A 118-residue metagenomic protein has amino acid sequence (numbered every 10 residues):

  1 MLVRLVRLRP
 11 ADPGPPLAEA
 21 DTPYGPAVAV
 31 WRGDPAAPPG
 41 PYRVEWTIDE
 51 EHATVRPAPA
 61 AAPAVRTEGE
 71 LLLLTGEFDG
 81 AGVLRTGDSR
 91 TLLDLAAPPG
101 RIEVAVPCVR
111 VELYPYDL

Functional and structural regions predicted by a protein language model:
M1-D12, P59-V83, V104-V106: Structural detector for short beta-strands of small beta-barrel domains
G14-A58: Acidic (E/D-rich), amphipathic helical modules within compact regulatory domains
P15-L17, P41, A81, R101 (+1 more regions): Exposed beta-strand and adjacent loop surfaces of beta-rich binding modules that mediate intermolecular recognition
A18-D21, L74, G82-G87: Generic recognition of long tandem-repeat/solenoid scaffolds
T22-A36, R85-R101, V106-E112: Beta-strand/loop nucleic-acid-binding surfaces
D49-P59, V109-L118: Short, Lys/Arg- and Gly-enriched loop/turn segments at beta-strand edges
F78, L92, P115-Y116: Terminal targeting/leader modules
